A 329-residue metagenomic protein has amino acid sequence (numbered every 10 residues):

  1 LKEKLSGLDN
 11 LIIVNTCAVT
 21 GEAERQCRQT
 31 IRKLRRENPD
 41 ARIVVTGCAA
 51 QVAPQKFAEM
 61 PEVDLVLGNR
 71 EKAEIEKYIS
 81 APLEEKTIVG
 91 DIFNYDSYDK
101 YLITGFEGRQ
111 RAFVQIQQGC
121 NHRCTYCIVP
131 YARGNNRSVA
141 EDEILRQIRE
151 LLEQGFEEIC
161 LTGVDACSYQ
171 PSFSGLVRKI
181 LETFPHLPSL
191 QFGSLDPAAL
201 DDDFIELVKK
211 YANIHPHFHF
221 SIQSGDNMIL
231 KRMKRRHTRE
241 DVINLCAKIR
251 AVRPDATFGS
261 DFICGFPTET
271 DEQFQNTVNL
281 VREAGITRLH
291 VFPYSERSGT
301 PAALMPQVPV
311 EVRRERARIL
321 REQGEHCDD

Functional and structural regions predicted by a protein language model:
L1-T162, C167-Q170, F218, E240-K248 (+4 more regions): Proteins enriched for Cys/Gly/acidic motifs involved in redox and nucleic-acid/cofactor modification
V14-C17, L65, G134, L195 (+4 more regions): Short, flexible active-site loop motifs that bind/organize anionic cofactors or intermediates
T30, A112-F113, F192, I229-R232 (+1 more regions): Residue-level recognition of specific faces of alpha-helices
I43-V44, V52-A53, L152-D271: Conserved SAM/AdoMet-binding glycine-rich loop
N227-R232, S298-M305: A short acidic, helix-capping loop that chelates divalent metal ions and anchors anionic groups
E269, G285-I286: Contiguous mid-protein beta-loop-alpha structural module that forms a pocket-lining wall or clamp of enzyme active
